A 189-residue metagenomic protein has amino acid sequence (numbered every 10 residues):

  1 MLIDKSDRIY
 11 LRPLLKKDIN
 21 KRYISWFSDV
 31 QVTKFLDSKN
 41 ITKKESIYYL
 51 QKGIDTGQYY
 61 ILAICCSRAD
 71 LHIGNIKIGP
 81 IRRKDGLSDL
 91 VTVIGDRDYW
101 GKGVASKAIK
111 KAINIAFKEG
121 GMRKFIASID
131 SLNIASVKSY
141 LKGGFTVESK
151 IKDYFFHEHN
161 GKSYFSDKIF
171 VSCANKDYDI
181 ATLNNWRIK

Functional and structural regions predicted by a protein language model:
M1-I9, P13-L14, D18, I61 (+1 more regions): Acyl-donor (CoA/ACP) binding surface of acyl/acetyltransferases
S6, D29-V30, T56, E119: Acidic-histidine catalytic/liganding microenvironments
R22-Y23, V32, S46, L90: Hydrophobic pocket/interface hotspot
Y23-I24, V137: Non-transmembrane alpha-helical segments in soluble domains of secreted/periplasmic/extracellular proteins
I24, I47, Q51, N114-F117: Solvent-exposed, non-membrane alpha-helical residues enriched in polar/charged side chains
I24-K39: Helix-loop element at the rim of GNAT/NAT acetyltransferase active sites that forms part of the acceptor-substrate
D37, I41, Y99-W100: Residues in soluble alpha-helical coiled-coils and helical-bundle/repeat scaffolds
K39-Y59: Active-site rim helix/loop that mediates acceptor-substrate recognition in acyltransferases
